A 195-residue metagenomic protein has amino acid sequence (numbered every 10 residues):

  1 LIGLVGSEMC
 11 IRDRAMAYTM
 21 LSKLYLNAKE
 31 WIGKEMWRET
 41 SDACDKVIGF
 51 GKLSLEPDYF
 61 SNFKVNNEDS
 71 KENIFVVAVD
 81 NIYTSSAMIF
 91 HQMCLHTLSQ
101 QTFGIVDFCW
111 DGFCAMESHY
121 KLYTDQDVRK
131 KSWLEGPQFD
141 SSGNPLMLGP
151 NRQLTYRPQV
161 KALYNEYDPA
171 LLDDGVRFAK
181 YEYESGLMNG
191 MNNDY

Functional and structural regions predicted by a protein language model:
L1-G6, I11: Single conserved hydrophobic/aromatic residue that forms the stacking wall/gate of nucleotide- or nucleobase-binding
G6-E8, K52-F60: Glycine- and aromatic-rich loop/turn segments at beta-sheet edges
N27-K34: Short coil/turn linking the two alpha-helices of tandem helical-hairpin repeats
T40, V47, G51-S54: Alpha-helical solenoid scaffolds that mediate protein-protein interactions, centered on TPR/SEL1-like repeats but also
E56-Y195: Elongated scaffold/linker segments in the mid-to-C-terminal portions of large proteins
